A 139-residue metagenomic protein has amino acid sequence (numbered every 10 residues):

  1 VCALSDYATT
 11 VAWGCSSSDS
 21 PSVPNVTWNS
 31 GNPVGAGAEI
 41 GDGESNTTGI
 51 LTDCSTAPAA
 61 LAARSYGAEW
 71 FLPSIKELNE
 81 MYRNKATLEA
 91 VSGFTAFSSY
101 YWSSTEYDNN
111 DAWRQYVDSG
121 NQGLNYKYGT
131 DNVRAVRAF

Functional and structural regions predicted by a protein language model:
C2-F71, I75-K76, E80-Y82: Short aromatic-cysteine micro-motif
S5, T56-A60, S65-E69, I75-F139: C-terminal, surface-exposed recognition/capping segments
